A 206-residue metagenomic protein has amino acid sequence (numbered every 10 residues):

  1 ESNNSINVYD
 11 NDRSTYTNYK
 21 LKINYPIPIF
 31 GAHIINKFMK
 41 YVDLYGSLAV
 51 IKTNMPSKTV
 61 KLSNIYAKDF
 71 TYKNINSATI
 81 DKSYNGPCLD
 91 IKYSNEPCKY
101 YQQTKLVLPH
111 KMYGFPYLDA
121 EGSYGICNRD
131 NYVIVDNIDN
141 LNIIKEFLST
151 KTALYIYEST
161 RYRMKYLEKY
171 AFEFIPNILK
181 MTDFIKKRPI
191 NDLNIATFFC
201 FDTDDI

Functional and structural regions predicted by a protein language model:
E1-D205: C-terminal substrate-recognition regions of SAM-dependent nucleic acid methyltransferases
